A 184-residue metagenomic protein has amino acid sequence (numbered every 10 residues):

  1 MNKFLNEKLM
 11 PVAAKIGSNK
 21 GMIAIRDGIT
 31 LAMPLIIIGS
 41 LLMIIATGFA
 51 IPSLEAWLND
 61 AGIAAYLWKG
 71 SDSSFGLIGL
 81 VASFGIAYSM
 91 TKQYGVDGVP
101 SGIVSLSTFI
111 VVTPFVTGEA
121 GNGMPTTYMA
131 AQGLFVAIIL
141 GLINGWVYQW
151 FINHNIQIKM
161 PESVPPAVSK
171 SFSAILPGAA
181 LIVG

Functional and structural regions predicted by a protein language model:
M1-I37, L42, I51-E55, N59 (+1 more regions): Signature of multi-pass transmembrane helix bundles
